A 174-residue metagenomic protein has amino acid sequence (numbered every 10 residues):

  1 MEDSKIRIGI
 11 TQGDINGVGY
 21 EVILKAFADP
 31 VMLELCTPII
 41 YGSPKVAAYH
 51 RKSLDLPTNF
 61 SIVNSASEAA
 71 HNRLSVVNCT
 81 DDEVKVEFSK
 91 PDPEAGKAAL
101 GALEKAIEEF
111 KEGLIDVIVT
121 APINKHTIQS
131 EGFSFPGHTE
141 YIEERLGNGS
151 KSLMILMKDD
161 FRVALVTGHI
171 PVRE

Functional and structural regions predicted by a protein language model:
M1-H138: Contiguous, glycine/small-aliphatic-enriched amphipathic segments in soluble metabolic enzymes
N64-E68, E104-K105, Q129-E174: Non-catalytic structural scaffold of enzyme domains
